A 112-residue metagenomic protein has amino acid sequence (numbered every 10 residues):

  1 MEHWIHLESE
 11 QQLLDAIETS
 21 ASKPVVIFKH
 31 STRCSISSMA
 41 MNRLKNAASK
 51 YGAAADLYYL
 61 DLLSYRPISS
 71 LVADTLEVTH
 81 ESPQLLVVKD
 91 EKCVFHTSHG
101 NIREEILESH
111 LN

Functional and structural regions predicted by a protein language model:
M1-E2: N-terminal targeting signals for export/organelle localization
H6-P24: A short beta-strand-turn-helix
S20-C34: Short active-site neighborhood of thiol/selenol oxidoreductases, capturing the structured segment around
I36-K50: Typically the conserved alpha-helix immediately C-terminal to a functionally engaged Cys/Sec in thioredoxin-like
M39-A40, I68, H99: Residues at alpha-helix caps and immediate loop-helix transition turns in enzyme cores, especially N- and C-cap
A54-S69: Thiol-based oxidoreductase modules, predominantly thioredoxin-like and allied folds used for disulfide exchange
L76-K89: Structural micro-motif
V87-N112: Non-catalytic, surface beta->alpha helical segment in thiol-disulfide oxidoreductase systems
